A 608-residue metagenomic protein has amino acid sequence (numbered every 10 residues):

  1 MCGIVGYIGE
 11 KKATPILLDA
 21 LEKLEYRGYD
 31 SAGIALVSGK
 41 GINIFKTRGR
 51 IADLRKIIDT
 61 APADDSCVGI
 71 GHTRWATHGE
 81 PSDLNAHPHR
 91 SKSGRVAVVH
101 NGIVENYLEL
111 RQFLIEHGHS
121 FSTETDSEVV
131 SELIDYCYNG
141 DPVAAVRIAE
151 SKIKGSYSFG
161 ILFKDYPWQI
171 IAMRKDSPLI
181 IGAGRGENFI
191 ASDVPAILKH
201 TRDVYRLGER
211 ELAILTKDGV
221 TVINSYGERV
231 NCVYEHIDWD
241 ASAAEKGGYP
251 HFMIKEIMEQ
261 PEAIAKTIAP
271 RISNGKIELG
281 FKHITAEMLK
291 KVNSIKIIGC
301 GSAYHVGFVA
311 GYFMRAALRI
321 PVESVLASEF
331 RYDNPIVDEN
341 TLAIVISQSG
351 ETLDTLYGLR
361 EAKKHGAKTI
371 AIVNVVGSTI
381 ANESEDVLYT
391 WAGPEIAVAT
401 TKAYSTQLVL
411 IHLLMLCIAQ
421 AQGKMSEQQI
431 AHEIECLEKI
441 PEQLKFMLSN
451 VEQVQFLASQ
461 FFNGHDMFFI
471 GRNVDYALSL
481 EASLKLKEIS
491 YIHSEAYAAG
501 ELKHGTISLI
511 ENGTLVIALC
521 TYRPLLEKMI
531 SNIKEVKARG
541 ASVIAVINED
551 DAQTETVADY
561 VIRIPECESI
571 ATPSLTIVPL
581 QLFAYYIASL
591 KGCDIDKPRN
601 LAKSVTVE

Functional and structural regions predicted by a protein language model:
M1-K246, P250, E262-N293, Y332 (+4 more regions): Conserved short alpha-helical segments that host acidic/polar catalytic motifs at enzyme active sites
I4, L36, V98, I161 (+8 more regions): Structural beta-sheet core signal
C67, G71-L84, S273-E287, A310-I346 (+2 more regions): Glycine-rich oxoanion-binding loops at beta->alpha junctions
P88-R90, L162, I171-A172, V204-Y205 (+12 more regions): Replace "in large, NTP-powered and nucleic-acid-processing enzymes" with "in large, NTP-powered factors and other
I153-E187, F462-E488, R523, I530: Acidic/histidine-rich
G227, S542, E555-V557, C567-E608: Generic C-terminus detector
Q260-I264, I268-K296, D386-L515, A588-E608: Active-site phosphate/pyrophosphate-binding segments
K290-H432, C436-K439, L519-P524, K528-Y560 (+1 more regions): Glycine-rich phosphate-binding loops that contact phosphosugars or nucleotide phosphates
